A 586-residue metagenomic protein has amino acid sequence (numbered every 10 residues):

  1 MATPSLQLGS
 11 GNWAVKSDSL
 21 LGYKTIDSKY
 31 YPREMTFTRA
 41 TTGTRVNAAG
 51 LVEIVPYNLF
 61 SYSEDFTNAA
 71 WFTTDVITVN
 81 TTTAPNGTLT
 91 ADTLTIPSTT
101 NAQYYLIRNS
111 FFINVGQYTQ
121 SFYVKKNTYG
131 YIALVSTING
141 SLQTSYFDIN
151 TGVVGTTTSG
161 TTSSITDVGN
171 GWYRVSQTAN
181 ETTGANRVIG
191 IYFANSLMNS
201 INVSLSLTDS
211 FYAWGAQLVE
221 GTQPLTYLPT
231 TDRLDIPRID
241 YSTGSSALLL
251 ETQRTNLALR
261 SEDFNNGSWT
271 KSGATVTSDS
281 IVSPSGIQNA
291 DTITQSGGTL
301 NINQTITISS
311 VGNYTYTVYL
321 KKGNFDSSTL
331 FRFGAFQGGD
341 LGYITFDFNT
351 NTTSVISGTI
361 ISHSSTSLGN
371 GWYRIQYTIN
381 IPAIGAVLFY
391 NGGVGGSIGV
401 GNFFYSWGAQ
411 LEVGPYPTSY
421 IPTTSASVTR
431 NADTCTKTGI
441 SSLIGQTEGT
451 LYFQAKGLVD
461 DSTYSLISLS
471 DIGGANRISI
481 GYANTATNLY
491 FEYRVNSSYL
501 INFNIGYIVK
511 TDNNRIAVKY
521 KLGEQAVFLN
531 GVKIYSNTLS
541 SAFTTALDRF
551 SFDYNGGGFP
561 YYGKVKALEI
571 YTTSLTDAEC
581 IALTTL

Functional and structural regions predicted by a protein language model:
M1-S5, V203, L218-S246, E412-L443 (+2 more regions): Extended recognition patches within non-cytosolic domains
P56-S63, A70-D75, T100-A102, F112-G116 (+9 more regions): Extracellular glycan-recognition modules
F66-T67, V124, T208-P224, F264 (+5 more regions): Extracellular, beta-strand-rich glycan-interacting domains
T81-Q103, S280-N301: Short carbohydrate-recognition loop motifs
Q103-N109, Q143-F147, G155-V168, L300-I306 (+3 more regions): Short, aromatic/His-centered strand-loop micro-motif at the edge of beta-sheets
K126, T178-T183, K322-N324, T378-A383 (+1 more regions): Localized edge beta-strand/strand-to-loop motifs within extracellular or lumenal beta-rich domains
Y173-Q177, A185-G190, Y373-Y377, F453 (+1 more regions): Carbohydrate-binding surfaces in secreted/extracellular proteins
V188-F211, A386-F403, N537-K564: Flexible glycan-contacting loops in extracellular carbohydrate-active proteins
